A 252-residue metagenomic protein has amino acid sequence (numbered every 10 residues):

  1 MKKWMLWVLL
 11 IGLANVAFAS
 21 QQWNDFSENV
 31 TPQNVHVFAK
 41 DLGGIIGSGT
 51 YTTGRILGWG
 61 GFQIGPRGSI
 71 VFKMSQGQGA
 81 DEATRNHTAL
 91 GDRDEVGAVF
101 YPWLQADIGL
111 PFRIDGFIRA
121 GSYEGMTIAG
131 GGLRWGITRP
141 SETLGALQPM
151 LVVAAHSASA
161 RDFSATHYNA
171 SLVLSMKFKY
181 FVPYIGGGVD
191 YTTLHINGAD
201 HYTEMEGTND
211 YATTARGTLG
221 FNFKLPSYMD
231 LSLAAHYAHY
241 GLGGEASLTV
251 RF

Functional and structural regions predicted by a protein language model:
S20-S141: Transmembrane beta-barrel domains of Gram-negative outer membranes and organellar outer membranes
S20-V30, Y211-T213, K224-F252: Predominantly the C-terminal beta-signal and adjacent terminal strand-loop region of outer-membrane beta-barrel
T53-G60, T138-Q148, K179-F181, L225-Y228: Short loop/turn motifs that connect adjacent beta-strands in outer-membrane beta-barrel proteins
T53-R55, P66, L104-L110, G131-W135 (+5 more regions): Residues on the lipid-exposed face of transmembrane beta-strands in outer-membrane beta-barrel proteins
G60-F62, F100-L104, T127-W135, P149 (+4 more regions): Hydrophobic, lipid-facing positions within transmembrane beta-strands of outer-membrane proteins
E95-Y101, F117-G131, A158-T166, Y211 (+1 more regions): Solvent-exposed loop/turn segments connecting transmembrane beta-strands in outer-membrane beta-barrel proteins
A106, L110-E124, A146-S157, L174 (+5 more regions): Transmembrane beta-strand segments that form the barrel wall of outer-membrane beta-barrel proteins
L151-N222: Outer-membrane beta-barrel translocator/channel fold
